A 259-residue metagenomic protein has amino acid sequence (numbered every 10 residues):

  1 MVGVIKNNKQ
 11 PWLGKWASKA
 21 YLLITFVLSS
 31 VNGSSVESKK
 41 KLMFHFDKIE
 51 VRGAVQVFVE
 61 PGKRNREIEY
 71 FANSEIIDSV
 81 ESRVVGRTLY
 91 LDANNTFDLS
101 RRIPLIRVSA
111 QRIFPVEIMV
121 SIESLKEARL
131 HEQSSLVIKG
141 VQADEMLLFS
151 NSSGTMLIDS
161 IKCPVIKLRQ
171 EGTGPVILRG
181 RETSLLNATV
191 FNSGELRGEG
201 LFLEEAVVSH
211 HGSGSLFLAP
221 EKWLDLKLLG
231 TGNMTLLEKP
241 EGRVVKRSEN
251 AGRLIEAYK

Functional and structural regions predicted by a protein language model:
G3, G14, A20-V27, V31-H131 (+5 more regions): Acidic (Asp/Glu) and glycine-rich low-complexity loops/linkers that are typically intrinsically disordered
S34-S38, Q133, T173-P175, S213 (+1 more regions): Short, recurring structural edge motifs at helix starts
R52, D92, S121-E123, H131 (+11 more regions): Feature marks extracellular polysaccharide-active and adherence modules
V176-K259: Short, surface-exposed interaction patches in beta-rich subdomains that mediate adhesion/assembly near membranes
